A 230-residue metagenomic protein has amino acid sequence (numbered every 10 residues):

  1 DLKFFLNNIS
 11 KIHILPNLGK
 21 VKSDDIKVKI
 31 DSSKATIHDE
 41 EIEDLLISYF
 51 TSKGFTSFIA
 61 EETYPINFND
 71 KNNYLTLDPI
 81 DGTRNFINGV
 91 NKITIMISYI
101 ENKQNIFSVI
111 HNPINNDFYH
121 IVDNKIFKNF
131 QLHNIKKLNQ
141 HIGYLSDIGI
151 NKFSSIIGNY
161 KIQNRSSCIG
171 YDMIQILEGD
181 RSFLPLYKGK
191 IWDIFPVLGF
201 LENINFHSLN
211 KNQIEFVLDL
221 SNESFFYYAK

Functional and structural regions predicted by a protein language model:
D1-I80: N-terminal subdomain of lithium-sensitive/metallo-dependent phosphomonoesterases centered on the IMPase/IPPase/PAP
I14, D39, F50, T83 (+5 more regions): Residue-level signal for inorganic ion chemistry
E40, E62, P79-G82, P113 (+2 more regions): Generic detector of well-ordered alpha-helical packing
S57, F107, S182-F183: Short, Asp-centered acidic motifs that coordinate Mg2+ and/or phosphate in catalytic or ligand-binding sites
E61, H111, Y187: Conserved residues at the C-terminal ends of beta-strands
N69-D123: DPxDG-like acidic metal-binding loop motif
K125-N129, H207: Short helix-loop capping/hinge motifs at secondary-structure junctions, enriched in acidic/polar residues
I135-K230: An extended, acidic
